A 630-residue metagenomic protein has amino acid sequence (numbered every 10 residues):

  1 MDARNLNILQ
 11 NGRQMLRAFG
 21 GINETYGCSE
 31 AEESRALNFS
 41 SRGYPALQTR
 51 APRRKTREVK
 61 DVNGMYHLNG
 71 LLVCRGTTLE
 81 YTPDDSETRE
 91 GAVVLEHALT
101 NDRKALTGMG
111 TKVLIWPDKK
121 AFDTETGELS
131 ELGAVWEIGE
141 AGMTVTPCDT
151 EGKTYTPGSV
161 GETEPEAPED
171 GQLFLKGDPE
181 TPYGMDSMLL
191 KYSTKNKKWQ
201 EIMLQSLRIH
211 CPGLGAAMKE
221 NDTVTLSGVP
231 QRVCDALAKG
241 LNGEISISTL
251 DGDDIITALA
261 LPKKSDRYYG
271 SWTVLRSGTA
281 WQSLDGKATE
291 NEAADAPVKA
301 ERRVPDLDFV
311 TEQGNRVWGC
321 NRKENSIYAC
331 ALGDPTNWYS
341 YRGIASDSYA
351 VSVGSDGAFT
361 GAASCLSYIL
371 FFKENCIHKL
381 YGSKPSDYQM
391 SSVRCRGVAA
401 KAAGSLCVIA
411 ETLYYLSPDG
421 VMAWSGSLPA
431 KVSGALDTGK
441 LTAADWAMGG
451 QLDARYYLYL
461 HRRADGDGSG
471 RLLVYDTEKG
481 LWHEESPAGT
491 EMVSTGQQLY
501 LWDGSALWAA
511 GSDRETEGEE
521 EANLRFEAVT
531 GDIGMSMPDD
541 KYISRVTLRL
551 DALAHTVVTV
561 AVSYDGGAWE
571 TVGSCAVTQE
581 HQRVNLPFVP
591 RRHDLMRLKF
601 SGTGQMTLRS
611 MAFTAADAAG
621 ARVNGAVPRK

Functional and structural regions predicted by a protein language model:
M1-E90, C148-G152, R302-K379, Y459-Y475 (+1 more regions): N-terminal beta-propeller domains
M1-G70, G397-K401, E411-T412, D419-K630: Beta-sheet repeat architectures centered on beta-propellers
N38-V59, E80-N101, D123-T154, N196-Q205 (+7 more regions): Trp- and S/T/G-rich repeat-edge/linker motifs of beta-rich repeat architectures
V62, R103, G110, L307 (+7 more regions): Conserved positions at the start
L68, R75-G76, M109, W116-D118 (+12 more regions): Short loop/turn segments that connect beta-strands within the blades of beta-propeller domains, predominantly WD40
G70-L72, T111-I115, P165-K191, K219-Q231 (+5 more regions): Short hydrophobic/aromatic-rich beta-strand motifs
T156-T163, S206-G213: Short alpha-helix capping/helix-loop boundary micro-motifs
G171-K195, G213-Y268: Ser/Thr/Gly-rich low-complexity blocks that favor extended beta-strand/coil architectures
